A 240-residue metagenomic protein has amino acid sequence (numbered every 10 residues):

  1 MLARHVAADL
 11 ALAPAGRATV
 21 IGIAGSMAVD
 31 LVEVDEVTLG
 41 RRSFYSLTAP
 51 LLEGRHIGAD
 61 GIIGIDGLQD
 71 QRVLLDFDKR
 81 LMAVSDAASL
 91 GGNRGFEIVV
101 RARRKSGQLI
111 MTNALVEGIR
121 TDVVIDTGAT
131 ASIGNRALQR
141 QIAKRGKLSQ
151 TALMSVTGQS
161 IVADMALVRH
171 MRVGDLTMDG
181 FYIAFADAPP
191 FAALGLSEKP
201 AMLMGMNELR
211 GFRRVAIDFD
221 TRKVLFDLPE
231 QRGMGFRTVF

Functional and structural regions predicted by a protein language model:
M1-F240: Pepsin/retropepsin-fold aspartyl endopeptidases
